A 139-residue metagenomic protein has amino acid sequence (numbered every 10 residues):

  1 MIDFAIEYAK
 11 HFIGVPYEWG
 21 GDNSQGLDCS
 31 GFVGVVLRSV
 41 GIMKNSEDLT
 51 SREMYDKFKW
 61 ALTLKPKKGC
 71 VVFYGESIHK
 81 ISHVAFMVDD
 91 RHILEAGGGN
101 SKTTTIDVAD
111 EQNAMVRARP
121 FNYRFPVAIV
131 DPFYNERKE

Functional and structural regions predicted by a protein language model:
M1, S24-D28, A61-L64: Extracytoplasmic/periplasmic, Sec-exported soluble proteins
M1-A9: N-terminal hydrophobic or amphipathic helices/low-complexity stretches enriched in small/hydrophobic/Pro/Gly
F4, S51-E53, F58-L62, I78-E139: Aromatic- and glycine-rich peptidoglycan recognition patches
Y8-R52: Secreted/periplasmic proteins that engage bacterial cell-wall peptidoglycan
K44-N45, F58-K59, P66: N-terminal start-of-chain detector that recognizes signal peptides and the immediate post-cleavage beginning
K68-C70: Loop/turn positions that initiate beta-strands
